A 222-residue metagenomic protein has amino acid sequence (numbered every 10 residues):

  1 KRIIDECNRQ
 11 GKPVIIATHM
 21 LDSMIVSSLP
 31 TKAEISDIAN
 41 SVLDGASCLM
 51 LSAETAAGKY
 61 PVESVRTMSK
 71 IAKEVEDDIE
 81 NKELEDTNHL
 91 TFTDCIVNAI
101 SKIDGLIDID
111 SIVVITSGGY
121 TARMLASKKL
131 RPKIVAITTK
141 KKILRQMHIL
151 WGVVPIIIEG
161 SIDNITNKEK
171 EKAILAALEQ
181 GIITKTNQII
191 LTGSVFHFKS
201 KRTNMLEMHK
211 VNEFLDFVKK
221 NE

Functional and structural regions predicted by a protein language model:
R9, M68-S101, N221-E222: Long, charged amphipathic helices and adjacent flexible linkers at domain junctions
V14-T18, V42, L49-L51, I134: Hydrophobic faces of well-ordered beta-strands that scaffold small-molecule active sites in alpha/beta enzyme cores
L21-N40, L84-N98, K102, T138-K141: Active-site-adjacent loop and "lid" segments of alpha/beta metabolic enzymes
I38-P61: Glycine-rich phosphate-binding active-site loops on the catalytic face of alpha/beta enzymes
T55-D77, T203-H209: C-terminal helical cap(s) of enzyme catalytic domains, especially alpha/beta-barrels
T121-R123, K129-N167: Nucleotide-binding motor/catalytic cores of P-loop/tubulin-like NTPases across gene-expression machines
V154-I157, E171, L175-A176, R202-E222: Beta-strand/loop-dominated core regions that host nucleotide or nucleotide-derived cofactor-binding catalytic loops
Q180-T192, F196, T203-D216: C-terminal binding/interaction regions
